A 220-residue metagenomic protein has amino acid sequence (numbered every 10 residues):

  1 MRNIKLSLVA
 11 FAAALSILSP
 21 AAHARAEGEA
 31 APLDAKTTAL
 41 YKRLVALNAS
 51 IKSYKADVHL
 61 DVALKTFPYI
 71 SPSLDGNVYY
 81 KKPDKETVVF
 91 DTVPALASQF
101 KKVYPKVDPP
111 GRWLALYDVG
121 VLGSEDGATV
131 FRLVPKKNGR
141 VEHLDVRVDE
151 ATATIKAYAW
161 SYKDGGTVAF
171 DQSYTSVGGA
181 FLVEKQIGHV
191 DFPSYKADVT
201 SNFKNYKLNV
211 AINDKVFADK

Functional and structural regions predicted by a protein language model:
M1-L6: Positively charged n-region of N-terminal signal peptides that target proteins for export
V9-L18: Bacterial N-terminal signal peptides
A22-A63, P83: N-terminal leader/targeting segments and the immediate start of mature chains
T38, P68-N77, K163-A169, A197: Amphipathic hydrophobic-ligand
R43, D75-K81, F170-V177: Extended lipid/amphipathic-ligand handling interfaces
A46-Y54, Y69, K82-P83, A151 (+1 more regions): Edge/loop elements at the starts and ends of beta-strands within beta-rich repeat scaffolds
A63-S124: An acidic-aromatic
D126-D219: Gly/Pro-enriched, hydrophobic low-complexity segments that function as extracytoplasmic propeptides/linkers
